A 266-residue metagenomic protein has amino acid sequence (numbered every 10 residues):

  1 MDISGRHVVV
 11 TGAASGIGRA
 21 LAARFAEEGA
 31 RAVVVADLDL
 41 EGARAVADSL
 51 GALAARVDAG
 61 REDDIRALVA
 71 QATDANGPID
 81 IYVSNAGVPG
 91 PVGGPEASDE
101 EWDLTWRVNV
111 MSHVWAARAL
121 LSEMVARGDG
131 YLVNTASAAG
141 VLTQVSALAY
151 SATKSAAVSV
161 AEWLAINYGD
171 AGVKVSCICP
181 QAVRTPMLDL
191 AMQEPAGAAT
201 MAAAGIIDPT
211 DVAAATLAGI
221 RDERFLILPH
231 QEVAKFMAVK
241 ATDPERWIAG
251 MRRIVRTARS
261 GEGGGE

Functional and structural regions predicted by a protein language model:
D2-V34: Canonical Rossmann dinucleotide-binding motif of NAD(H)/NADP(H)-dependent dehydrogenases/reductases, specifically
E28, L142, W163-K174: Active-site-adjacent segment of SDR/Rossmann-fold oxidoreductases
A30-A45: Conserved glycine-rich Rossmann-like NAD(P)H-binding loop of the short-chain dehydrogenase/reductase
G93-W106: Substrate-binding pocket helix/loop in short-chain dehydrogenase/reductase
A117, T153: Active-site helix of classical SDR
S137: Residue(s) in the substrate-gating loop at a strand-loop-helix junction that position the organic substrate next
C177, A196-F236: C-terminal helical subdomain
